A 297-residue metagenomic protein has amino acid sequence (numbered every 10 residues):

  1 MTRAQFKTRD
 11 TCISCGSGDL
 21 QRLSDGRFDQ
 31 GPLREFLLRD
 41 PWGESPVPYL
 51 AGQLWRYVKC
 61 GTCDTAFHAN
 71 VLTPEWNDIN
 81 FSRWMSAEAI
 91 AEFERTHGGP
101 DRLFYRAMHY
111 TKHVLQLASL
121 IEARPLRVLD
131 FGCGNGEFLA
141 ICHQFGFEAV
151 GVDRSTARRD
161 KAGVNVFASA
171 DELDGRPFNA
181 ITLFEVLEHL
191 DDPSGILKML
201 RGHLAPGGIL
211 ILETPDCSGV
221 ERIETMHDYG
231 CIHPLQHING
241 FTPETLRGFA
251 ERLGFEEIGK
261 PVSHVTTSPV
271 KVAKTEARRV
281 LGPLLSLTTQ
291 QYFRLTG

Functional and structural regions predicted by a protein language model:
M1-F184, P193-M199, G259-V265, K271-T275 (+1 more regions): Conserved N-terminal segment of class I S-adenosyl-L-methionine
R27-P41, L212-N239, E244-F249: Short, glycine-/aromatic-enriched active-site segment of Class I SAM-dependent methyltransferases
T65, E188, G219: Active-site micro-motifs of SAM-dependent methyltransferase domains
A149, L210-L212: Hydrophobic/aromatic residues located in beta-strands of well-ordered beta-sheets within soluble catalytic
F184-D191, Q236: Short catalytic micro-motifs in class I SAM-dependent methyltransferases
L190-D191, L204-P206: Helix-to-beta-strand junctions that scaffold the AdoMet/dcAdoMet cofactor pocket in Class I SAM-dependent enzymes
F249, L253-F255: A structural motif corresponding to the C-terminal end of an alpha-helix and its immediate exit/capping segment
